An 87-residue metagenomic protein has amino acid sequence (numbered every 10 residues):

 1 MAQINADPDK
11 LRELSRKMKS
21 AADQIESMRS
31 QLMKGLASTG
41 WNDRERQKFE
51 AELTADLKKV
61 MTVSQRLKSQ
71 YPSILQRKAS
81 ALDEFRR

Functional and structural regions predicted by a protein language model:
M1-R87: N-terminal secretion-targeting helices of virulence/extracellular proteins, encompassing both classical Sec signal
